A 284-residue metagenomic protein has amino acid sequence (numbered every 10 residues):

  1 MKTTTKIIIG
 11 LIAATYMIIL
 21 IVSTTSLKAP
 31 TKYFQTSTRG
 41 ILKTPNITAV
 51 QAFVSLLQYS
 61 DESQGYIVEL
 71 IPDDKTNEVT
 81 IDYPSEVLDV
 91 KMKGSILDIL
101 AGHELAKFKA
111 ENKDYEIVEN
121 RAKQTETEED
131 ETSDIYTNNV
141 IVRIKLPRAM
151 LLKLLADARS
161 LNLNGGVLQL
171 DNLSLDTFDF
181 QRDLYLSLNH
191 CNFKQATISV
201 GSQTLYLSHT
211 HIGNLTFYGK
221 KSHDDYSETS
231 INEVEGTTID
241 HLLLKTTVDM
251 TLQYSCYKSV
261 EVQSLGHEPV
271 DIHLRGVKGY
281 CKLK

Functional and structural regions predicted by a protein language model:
M1-T3: N-terminal Lys/Arg-rich, disordered targeting/topogenic segments
T5-T24: Hydrophobic membrane-insertion alpha-helices, especially the h-region of bacterial N-terminal signal peptides
L11, D89-D98, F178-D179, L186-L188 (+1 more regions): Portal/gating segments that form or line small-molecule/metal binding sites
T15, E104, E111-K113, V200 (+1 more regions): General "foldedness" signal
S23-N172, Y185: Short linear S-[DN]-x-LW-Φ motif typified by the pepsin-like aspartic protease active-site region
T48-L70, N139-K284: Extended, compositionally simple hydrophobic/Ser/Thr-rich segments that build repetitive fibrous architectures
